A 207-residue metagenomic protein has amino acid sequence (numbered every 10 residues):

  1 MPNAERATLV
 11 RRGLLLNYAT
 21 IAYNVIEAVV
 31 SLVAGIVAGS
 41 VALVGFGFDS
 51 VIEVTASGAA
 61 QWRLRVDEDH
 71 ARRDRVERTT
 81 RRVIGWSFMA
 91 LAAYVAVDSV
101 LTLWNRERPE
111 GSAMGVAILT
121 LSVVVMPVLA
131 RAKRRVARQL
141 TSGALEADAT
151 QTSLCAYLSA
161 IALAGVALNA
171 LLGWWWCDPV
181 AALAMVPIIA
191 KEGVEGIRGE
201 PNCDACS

Functional and structural regions predicted by a protein language model:
M1-S207: Alpha-helical transmembrane cores and adjacent cytosolic helix/loop segments of polytopic membrane transporters
